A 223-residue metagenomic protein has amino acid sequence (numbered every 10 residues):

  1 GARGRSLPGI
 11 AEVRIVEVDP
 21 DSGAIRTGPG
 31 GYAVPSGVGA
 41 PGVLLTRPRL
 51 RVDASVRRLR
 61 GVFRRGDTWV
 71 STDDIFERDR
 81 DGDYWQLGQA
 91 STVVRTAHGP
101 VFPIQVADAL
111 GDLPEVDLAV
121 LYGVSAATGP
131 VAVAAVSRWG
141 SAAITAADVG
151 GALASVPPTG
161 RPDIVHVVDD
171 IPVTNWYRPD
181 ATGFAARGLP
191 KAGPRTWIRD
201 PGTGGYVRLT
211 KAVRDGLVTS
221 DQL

Functional and structural regions predicted by a protein language model:
G1-G42, L50-V56, G61-D67: Conserved ATP-binding loop and adjacent catalytic segment of the adenylate-forming AMP-binding
I15-V18, R26, E77, P172 (+1 more regions): Hydrophobic beta-strand positions
S22-G23, G30-G31, D67, H98 (+3 more regions): Intrinsic-disorder/low-complexity loop/linker signature
I25, W69, Y84, Y206-R208: Tryptophan-centered short beta-strand motifs
Y32-V34, A54, V93-T96, L189-P190 (+1 more regions): A short local loop/turn or secondary-structure capping micro-motif enriched for an aromatic residue
G42, T46, L50-R161, D169-P179 (+1 more regions): AMP-binding/adenylate-forming catalytic core of the ANL superfamily
V156-P179, T196-Q222: AMP-binding/adenylate-forming catalytic domain of the ANL superfamily
R187-R199: A short, polar/charged loop-to-alpha-helix boundary motif
